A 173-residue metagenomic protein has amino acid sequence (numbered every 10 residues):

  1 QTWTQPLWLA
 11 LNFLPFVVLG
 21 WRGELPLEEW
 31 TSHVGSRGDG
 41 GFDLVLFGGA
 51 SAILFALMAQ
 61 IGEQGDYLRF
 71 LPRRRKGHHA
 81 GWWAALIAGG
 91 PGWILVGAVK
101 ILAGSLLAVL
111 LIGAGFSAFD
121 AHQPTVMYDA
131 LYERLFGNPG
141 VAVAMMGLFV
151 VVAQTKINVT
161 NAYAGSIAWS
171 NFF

Functional and structural regions predicted by a protein language model:
Q1-R22: Membrane-interface loop-to-helix entry segments
V18-L25, G35-L107, G140-V159: Hydrophobic, membrane-embedded alpha-helices of multi-pass small-molecule transporters
G20-W30, L106-D120: Membrane-helix interface motif
W30-S32, T125: A structure-centric feature marking long, well-folded core domains of fungal metabolic enzymes and membrane transporters
L71-R75, L111, G115-F119, W169: Membrane-interfacial segments
I112-G140: Membrane-interface interhelical connector segments
N171-F173: Loop-to-transmembrane helix boundary motifs in multi-pass membrane proteins
